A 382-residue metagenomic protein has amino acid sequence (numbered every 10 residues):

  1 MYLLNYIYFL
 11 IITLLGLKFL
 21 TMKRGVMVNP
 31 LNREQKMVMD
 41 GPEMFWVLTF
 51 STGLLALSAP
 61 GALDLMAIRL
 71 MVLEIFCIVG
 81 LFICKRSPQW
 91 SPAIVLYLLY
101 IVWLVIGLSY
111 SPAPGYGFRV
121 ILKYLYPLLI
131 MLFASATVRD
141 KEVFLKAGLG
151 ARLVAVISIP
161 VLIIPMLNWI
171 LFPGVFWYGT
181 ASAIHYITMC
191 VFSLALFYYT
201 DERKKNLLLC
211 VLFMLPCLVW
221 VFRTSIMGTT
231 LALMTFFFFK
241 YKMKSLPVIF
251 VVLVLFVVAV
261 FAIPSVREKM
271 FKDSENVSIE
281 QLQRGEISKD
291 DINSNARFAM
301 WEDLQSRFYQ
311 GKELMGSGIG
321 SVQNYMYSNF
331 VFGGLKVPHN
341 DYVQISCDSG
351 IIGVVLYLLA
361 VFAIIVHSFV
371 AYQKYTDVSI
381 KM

Functional and structural regions predicted by a protein language model:
M1-I106, Y116, A136-L149, F197-L207 (+3 more regions): Transmembrane signal-anchor hairpin modules in multi-pass inner-membrane enzymes, especially those that act on
M1-N5, S58-R69, P114, R119 (+4 more regions): Helix-loop-helix junctions and helix-breaking kinks within/between transmembrane helices of multi-pass membrane
R24, L153, D348-M382: Hydrophobic transmembrane alpha-helices and their immediate junctions
R69-L73, A93-L104, P114-T137, A155 (+2 more regions): Aromatic-anchored transmembrane helix interface
L96-Y100, G150-I159, C210, K244-P264: Hydrophobic alpha-helical membrane-interfacial segments at the cytosolic entry of transmembrane helices
L129, E142-L171, W177-Y241, V370: Alpha-helical transmembrane segments of multi-pass inner-membrane proteins
V219, K240-E286, E302, S306-Q310 (+1 more regions): A membrane-periplasm/extracellular boundary helix in multi-pass inner-membrane enzymes that assemble envelope glycans
I287-S349, Y372: Long extracytoplasmic/lumenal interhelical loops at the membrane interface of multi-pass membrane proteins
